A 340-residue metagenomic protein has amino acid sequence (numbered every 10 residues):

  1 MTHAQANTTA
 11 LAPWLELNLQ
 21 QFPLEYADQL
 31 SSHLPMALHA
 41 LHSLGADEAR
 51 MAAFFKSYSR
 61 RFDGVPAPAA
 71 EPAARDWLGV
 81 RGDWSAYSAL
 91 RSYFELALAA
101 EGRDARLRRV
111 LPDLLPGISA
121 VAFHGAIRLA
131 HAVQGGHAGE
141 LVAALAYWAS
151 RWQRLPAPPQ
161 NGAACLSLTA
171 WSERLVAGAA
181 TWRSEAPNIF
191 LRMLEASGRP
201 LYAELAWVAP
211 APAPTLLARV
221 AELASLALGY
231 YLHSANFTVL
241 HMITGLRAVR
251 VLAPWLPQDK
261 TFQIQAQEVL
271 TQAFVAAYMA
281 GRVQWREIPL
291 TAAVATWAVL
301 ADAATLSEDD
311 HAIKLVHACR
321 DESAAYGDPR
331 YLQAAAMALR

Functional and structural regions predicted by a protein language model:
M1-R340: Mature, well-folded catalytic/scaffold domains that follow N-terminal targeting or propeptide regions
